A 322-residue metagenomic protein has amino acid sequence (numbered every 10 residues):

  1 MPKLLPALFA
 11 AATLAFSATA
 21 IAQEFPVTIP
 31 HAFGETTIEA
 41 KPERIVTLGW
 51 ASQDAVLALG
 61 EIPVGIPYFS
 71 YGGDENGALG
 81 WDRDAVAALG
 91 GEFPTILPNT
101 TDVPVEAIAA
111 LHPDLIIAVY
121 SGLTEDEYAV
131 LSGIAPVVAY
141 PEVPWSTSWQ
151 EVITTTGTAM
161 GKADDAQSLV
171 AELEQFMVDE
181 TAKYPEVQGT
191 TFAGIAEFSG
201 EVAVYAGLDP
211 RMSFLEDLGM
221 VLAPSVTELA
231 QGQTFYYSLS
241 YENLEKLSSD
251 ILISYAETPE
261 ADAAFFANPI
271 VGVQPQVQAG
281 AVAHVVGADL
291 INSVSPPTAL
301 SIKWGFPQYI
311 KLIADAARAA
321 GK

Functional and structural regions predicted by a protein language model:
M1-L8: Bacterial N-terminal signal peptides that target proteins for export
F16-A22: Sec/Tat signal peptide C-region and signal peptidase I cleavage site
E35, E125-S199, N292-K322: Extracytoplasmic substrate-binding proteins
R44-T47, A55-L59, A166-S225: Basic- and aromatic-lined ligand-binding clefts that recognize polyanionic substrates
Q53-A107: A short, structured surface patch at a secondary-structure boundary
Y71-N76, L123-D126, E142-T155, G189-L215 (+2 more regions): Extracytoplasmic ligand-binding site segments that recognize negatively charged/polar headgroups
V105, H112-A118, P136, L244 (+1 more regions): Proline-aspartate-enriched helix->loop->beta-strand connector
V187, L247-K322: Structured C-terminal subdomain patch of bacterial secreted/periplasmic proteins
